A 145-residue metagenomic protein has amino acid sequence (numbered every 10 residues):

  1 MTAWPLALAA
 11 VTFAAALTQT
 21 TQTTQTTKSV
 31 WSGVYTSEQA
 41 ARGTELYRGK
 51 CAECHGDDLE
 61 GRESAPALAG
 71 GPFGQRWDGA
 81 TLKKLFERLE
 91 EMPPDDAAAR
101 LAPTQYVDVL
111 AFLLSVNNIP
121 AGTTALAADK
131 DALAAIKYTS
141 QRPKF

Functional and structural regions predicted by a protein language model:
A3-A16: Bacterial N-terminal signal peptides
A16, L59, A121-G122: Proline-centered turn/helix-capping motifs that create local helix->coil transitions or kinks
Q19-L46: Electrostatic cytochrome c docking/interface patches
K28, D96-F145: Flexible coil segments in periplasmic/lumen-exposed cytochrome c-class electron-transfer proteins
G33-R42, L59-P94: Gly/Gly-Pro-rich "capping" loops immediately C-terminal to redox-active cysteine motifs in periplasmic/lumenal
G43, Y47-D58, V109, L113: The canonical Cys-X-X-Cys-His
D57, E91-M92, V116-I119: Generic structural signal for alpha-helix termini and adjacent loop/cap motifs
